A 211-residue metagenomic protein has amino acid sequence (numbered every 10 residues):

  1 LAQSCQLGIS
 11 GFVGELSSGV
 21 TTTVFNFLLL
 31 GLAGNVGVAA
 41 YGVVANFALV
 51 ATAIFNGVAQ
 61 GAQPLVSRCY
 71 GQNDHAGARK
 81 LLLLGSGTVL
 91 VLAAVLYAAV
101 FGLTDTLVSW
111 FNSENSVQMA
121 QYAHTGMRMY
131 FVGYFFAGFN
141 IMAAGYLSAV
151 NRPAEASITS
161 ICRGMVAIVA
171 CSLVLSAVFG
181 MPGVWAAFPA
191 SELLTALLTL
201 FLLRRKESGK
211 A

Functional and structural regions predicted by a protein language model:
L1-I9, V66-G133, V174-A211: Short alpha-helical transmembrane segments in multi-pass integral membrane proteins
L1-V24, L29, V50, I54 (+3 more regions): Hydrophobic faces of transmembrane alpha-helices in multi-pass small-molecule transporters and flippases across diverse
G11-T23, F27, N56, T88-Y97 (+3 more regions): Hydrophobic alpha-helical transmembrane segments in multi-pass membrane proteins
G14-S18, F25, A45, A59 (+4 more regions): Residue-level micro-sites within transmembrane alpha helices that shape and flank functional polar/acidic positions
G19-N46, V50, R68, T106-S116 (+1 more regions): Helix-terminus/linker motif at the lipid-water interface of multi-pass membrane proteins
T21, F25, A62, L103-T104 (+4 more regions): Hydrophobic/aromatic residues in alpha-helical transmembrane segments
A40-T104, A137-T159: Small-residue-rich hydrophobic transmembrane alpha-helices
A143-V166, S172-F179, V184-A186: C-terminal structured "cap/appendage" subdomains that terminate the fold
